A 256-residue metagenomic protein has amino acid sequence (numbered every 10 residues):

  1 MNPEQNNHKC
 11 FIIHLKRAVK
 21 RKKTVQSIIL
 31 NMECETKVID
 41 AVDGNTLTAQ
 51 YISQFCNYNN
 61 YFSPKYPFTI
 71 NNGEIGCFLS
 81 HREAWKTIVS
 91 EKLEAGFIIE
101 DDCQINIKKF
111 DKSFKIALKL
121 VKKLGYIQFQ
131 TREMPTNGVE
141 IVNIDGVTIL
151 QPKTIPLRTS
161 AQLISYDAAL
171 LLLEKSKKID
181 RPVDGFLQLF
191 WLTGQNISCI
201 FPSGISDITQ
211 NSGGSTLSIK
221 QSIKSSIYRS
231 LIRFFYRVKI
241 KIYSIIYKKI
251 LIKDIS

Functional and structural regions predicted by a protein language model:
M1-I99, C103-S256: An acidic/histidine-cluster motif and surrounding catalytic segment that typifies divalent-metal-assisted enzyme active
